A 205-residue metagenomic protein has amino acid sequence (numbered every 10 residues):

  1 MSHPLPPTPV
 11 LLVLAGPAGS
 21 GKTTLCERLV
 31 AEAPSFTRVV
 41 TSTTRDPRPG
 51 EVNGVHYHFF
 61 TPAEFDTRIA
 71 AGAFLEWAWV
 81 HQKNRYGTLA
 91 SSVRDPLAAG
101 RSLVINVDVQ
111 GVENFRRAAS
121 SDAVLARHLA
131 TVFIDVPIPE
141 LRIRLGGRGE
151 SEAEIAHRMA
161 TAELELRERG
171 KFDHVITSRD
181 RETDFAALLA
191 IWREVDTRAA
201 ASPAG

Functional and structural regions predicted by a protein language model:
S2-L5, I143-S151, L164-G205: NTP-dependent small-molecule kinase module
P7-L11: Pre-Walker A (Motif I) flank of P-loop NTPase domains
A15-P17: P-loop (Walker A) phosphate-binding loop of NTP-binding proteins
K22: Conserved lysine of the Walker
L25-C26: Post-Walker A alpha-helix
A31-V39: Post-Walker A helix-loop "phosphate-sensing" segment adjacent to the P-loop in P-loop NTPases
T43-L103, D108-E113: ATP-dependent small-molecule kinase phosphotransfer cores that center on conserved nucleotide phosphate-binding segments
L103-V109, A123-G146, T177: Conserved phosphate-donor/acceptor-positioning beta-strand/loop module used by diverse small-molecule
